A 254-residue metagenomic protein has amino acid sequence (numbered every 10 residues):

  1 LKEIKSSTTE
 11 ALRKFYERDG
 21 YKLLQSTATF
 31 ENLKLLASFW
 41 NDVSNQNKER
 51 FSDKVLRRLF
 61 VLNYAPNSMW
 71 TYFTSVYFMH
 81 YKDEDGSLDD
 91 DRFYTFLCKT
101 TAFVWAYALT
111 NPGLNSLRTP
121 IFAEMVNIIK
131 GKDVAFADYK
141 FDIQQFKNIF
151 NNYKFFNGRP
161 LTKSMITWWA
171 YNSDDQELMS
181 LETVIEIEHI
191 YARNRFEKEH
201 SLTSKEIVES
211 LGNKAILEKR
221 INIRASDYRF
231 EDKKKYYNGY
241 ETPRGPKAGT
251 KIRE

Functional and structural regions predicted by a protein language model:
L1-S164: A cross-family structural signal marking well-folded subdomains
F122-R253: Betabetaalpha-Me/HNH-type nuclease active-site subdomain
